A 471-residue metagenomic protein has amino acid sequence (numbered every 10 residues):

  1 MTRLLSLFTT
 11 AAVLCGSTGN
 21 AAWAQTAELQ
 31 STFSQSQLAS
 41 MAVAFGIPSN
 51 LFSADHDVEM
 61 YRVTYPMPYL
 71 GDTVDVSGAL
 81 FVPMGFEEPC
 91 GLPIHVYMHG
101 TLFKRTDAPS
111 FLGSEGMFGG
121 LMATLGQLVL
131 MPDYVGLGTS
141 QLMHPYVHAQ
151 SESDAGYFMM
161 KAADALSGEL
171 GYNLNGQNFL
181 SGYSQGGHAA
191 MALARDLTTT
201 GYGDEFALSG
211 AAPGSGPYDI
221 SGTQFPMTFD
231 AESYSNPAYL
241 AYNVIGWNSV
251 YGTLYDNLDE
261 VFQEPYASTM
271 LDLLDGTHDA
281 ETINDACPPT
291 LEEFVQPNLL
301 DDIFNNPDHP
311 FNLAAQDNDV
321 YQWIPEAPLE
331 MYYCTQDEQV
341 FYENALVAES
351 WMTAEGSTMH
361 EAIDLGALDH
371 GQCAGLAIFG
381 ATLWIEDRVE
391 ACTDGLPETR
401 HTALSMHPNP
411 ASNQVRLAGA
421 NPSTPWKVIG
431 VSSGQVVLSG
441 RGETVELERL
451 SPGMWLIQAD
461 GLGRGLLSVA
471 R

Functional and structural regions predicted by a protein language model:
W23-E87: Catalytic-loop region of hydrolases
L70-D75, P83-L121: Short, surface-exposed "cap/lid" segments of acyl-processing enzymes
Y146-G168: Alpha/beta-hydrolase active-site loop
G214-Q322: Accessory cap/linker subdomain of secreted extracellular hydrolases
P307, N312-L313, Q339, L346-V347 (+1 more regions): C-terminal catalytic histidine-bearing segment of alpha/beta-hydrolase fold enzymes
E330-D337: Short beta-strand/loop motif that positions the catalytic acidic residue of the alpha/beta-hydrolase fold
E390-H407, N413, Q435: Residue-level detector of functionally pivotal "anchor" positions at catalytic/ligand-binding pockets or at interdomain
V437, P452-R471: C-terminal tail/sorting-segment detector
